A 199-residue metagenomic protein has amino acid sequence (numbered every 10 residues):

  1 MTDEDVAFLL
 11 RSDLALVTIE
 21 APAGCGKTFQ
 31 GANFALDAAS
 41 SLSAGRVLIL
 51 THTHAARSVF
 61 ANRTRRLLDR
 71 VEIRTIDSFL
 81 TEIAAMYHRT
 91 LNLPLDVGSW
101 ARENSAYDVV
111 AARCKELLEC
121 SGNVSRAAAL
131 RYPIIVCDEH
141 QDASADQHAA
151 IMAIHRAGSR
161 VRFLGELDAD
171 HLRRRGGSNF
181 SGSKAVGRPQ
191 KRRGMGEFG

Functional and structural regions predicted by a protein language model:
M1-H88: P-loop NTPase Walker
A15, R70, A128, P133-I134 (+1 more regions): The start of beta-strands in P-loop NTPase/AAA+ ATPase cores
A23-K27, I134, Q141-G199: Conserved helicase motor core of SF1/SF2 NTP-dependent helicases
R66-L67, T90-N92, S178-G182: Short, hinge-like loop/turn segments at secondary-structure boundaries
I76-E116: Conserved P-loop NTPase motor core of helicases/translocases
S99-P133, S144-A150: Conserved helicase/translocase P-loop NTPase motor core
